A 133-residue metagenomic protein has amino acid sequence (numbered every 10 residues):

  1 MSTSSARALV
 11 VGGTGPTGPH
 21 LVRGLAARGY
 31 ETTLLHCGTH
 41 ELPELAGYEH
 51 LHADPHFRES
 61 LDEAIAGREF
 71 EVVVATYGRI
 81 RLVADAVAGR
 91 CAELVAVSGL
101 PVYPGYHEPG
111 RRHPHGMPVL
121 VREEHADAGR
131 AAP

Functional and structural regions predicted by a protein language model:
A6-R28: N-terminal Rossmann NAD(P)H-binding glycine-rich loop of SDR-like oxidoreductase domains
R7, E31-T32, A92-E93: Residues at the starts of beta-strands that form the adenosine-phosphate
V11, L35, T76, L94-G99: SDR active-site strand-loop-helix element
H20-L21, E63-A64, L82-R90: A short acidic, amphipathic alpha-helical/loop segment
L34-T39, D54-P55: N-terminal Rossmann-fold cofactor-binding loop
T39-Y48, D85-V87: Short loop/helix-cap segments at secondary-structure boundaries that form the rim of catalytic
E49-T76, A84-D85: Conserved Rossmann-fold cofactor-binding substructure of NAD(P)-dependent oxidoreductases
A84-P133: Conserved Rossmann-fold NAD(P)-dependent oxidoreductase catalytic core, especially the SDR/UDP-sugar
